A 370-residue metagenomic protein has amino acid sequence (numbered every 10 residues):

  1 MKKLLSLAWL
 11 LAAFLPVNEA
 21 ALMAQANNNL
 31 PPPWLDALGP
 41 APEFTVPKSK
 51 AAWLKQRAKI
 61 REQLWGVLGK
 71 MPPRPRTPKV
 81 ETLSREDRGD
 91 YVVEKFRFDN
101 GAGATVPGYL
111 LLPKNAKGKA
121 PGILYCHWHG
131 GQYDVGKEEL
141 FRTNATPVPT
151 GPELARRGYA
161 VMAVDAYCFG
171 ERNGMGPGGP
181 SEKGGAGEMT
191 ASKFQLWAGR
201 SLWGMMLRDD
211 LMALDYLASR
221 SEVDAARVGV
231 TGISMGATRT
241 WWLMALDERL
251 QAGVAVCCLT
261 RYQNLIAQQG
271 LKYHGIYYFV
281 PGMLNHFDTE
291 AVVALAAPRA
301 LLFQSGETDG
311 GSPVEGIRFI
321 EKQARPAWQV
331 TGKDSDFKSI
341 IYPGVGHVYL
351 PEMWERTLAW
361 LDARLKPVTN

Functional and structural regions predicted by a protein language model:
L22-M71, N370: N-terminal pre-domain segments of enzymes
M71-G118: N-terminal cap/lid segment of alpha/beta-hydrolase-fold proteins
G118-K119, Y125-L211, Y216-S219, N264-Q269: Cap/lid segment of the alpha/beta-hydrolase catalytic domain
M189-A198, M212, Q251-V293, P298 (+2 more regions): Mobile cap/lid helix-loop segments that gate and shape the active-site cleft of serine hydrolases
E222-S234: Alpha/beta-hydrolase fold nucleophile elbow
G232-W242: Glycine-rich nucleophile elbow surrounding the catalytic serine of serine-hydrolase chemistry
G275-I276, K322, A327-N370: C-terminal catalytic histidine-bearing segment of alpha/beta-hydrolase fold enzymes
A296, F303-S305: Short beta-strand/loop motif that positions the catalytic acidic residue of the alpha/beta-hydrolase fold
